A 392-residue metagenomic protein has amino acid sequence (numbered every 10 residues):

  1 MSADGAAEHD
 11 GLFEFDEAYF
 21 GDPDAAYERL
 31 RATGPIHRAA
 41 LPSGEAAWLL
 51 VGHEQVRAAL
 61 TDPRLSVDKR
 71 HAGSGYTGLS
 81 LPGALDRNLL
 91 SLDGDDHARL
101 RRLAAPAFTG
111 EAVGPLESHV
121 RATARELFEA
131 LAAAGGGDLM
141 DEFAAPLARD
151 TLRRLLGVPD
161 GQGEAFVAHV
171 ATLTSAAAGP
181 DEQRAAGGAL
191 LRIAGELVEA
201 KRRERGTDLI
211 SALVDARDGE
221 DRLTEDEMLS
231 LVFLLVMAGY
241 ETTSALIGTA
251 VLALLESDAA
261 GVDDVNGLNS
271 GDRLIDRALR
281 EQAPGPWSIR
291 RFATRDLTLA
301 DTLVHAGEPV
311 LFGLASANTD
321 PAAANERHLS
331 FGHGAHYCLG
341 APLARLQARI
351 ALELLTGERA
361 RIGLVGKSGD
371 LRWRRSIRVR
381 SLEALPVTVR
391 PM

Functional and structural regions predicted by a protein language model:
M1-E17, G369-D370, R374, R380-M392: Actinobacteria-biased recognition of intrinsically disordered, low-complexity terminal regions
M1-M140, R149-V167, A171-A177, D181-A185: Active-site substrate-recognition loop segments, prototypically the cytochrome P450 B′-helix/B-C loop
G34, P321-L385: Cytochrome P450 heme-thiolate "Cys pocket" and heme-binding signature region
L127, L156, A168-D221: Cytochrome P450 catalytic core segment centered on helix I
R154-G161, R217-R222, L246, A250-D263 (+3 more regions): Cytochrome P450
D215-E225, S270, I289-V310: Cytochrome P450 C-terminal beta-domain/meander region
M228-V236, Y240-V265, L339-R359: Cytochrome P450 catalytic-core helices
N266-D301, P321: Conserved cytochrome P450 K-helix E-x-x-R motif and the immediately C-terminal K′/meander segment
